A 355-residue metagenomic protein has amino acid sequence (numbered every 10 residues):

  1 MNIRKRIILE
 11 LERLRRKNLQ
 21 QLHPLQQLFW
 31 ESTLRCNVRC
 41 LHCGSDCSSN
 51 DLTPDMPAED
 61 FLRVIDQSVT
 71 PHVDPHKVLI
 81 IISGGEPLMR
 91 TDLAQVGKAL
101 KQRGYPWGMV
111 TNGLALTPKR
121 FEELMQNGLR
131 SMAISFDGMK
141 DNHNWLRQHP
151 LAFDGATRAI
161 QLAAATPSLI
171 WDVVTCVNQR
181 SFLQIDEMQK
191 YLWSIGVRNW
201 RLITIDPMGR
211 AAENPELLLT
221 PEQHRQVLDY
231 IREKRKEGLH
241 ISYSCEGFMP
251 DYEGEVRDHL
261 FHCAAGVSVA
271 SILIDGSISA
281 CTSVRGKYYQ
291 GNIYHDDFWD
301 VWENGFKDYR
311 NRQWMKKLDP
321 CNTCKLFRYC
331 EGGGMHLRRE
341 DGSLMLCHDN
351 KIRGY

Functional and structural regions predicted by a protein language model:
N2-S131: Conserved alpha-helical substructure of the radical SAM core
I7-Q26, S283-Y355: Flexible mid-to-C-terminal extensions adjoining Fe-S/redox cofactors in radical SAM and related proteins
L9, L52, M56, Q126-N127 (+5 more regions): Radical SAM enzyme [4Fe-4S]-AdoMet core and its adjacent flexible, acidic and glycine-rich loops/tails across
P24, L34, L169, C263-A264 (+1 more regions): Residue-level preference for beta-strand/loop junctions
S32-R39, V267, C321-T323, F327-R328: Cysteine-centered iron-sulfur cluster-binding motifs in ferredoxin-type domains/subunits of redox enzymes
C36, G276, F298: Conserved, mostly hydrophobic/aromatic
